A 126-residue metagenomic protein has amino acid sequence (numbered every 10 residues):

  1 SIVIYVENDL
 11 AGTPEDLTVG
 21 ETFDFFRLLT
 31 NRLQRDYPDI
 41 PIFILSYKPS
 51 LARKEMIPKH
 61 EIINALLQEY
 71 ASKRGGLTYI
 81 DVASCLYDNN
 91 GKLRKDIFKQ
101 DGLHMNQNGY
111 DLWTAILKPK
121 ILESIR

Functional and structural regions predicted by a protein language model:
S1-F23, R27, Y47-L51: Oxyanion-hole/transition-state-stabilizing segment in secreted/luminal serine hydrolases and related acyltransferases
S1-V6, P41-S46, T78-D81, H104: Structural recognition of the beta-strand scaffold that forms the well-ordered cores of secreted hydrolase catalytic
G12, R32, Q100: Short, flexible active-site loop motifs that bind/organize anionic cofactors or intermediates
F26-N31, N64: Generic structural signal for well-ordered alpha-helices, preferentially at hydrophobic/aromatic core positions
L29, I40-P41: A contiguous pocket-lining binding segment that forms or flanks enzyme active sites
R35-Y37: Short, conserved loop/helix-junction motifs that constitute active-site signature segments in enzyme catalytic cores
K48-R126: Catalytic His-Asp segment of secreted/periplasmic serine-dependent ester chemistry enzymes
